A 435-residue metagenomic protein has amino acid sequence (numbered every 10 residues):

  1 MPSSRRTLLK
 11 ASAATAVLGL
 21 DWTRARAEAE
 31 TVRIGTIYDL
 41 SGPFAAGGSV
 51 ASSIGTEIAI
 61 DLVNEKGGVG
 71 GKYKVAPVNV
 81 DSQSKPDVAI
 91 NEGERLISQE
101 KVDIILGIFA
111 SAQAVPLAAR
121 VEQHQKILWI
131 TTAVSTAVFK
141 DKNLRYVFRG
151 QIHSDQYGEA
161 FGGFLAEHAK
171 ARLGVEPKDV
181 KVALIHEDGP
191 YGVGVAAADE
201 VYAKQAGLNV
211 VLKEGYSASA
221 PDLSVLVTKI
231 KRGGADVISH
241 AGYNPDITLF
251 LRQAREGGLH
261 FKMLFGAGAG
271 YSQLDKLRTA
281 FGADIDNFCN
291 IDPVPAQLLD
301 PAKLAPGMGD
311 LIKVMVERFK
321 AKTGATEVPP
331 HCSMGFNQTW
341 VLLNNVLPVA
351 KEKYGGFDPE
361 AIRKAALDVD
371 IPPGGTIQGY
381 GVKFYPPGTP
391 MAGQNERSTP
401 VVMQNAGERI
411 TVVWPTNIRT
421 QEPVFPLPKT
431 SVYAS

Functional and structural regions predicted by a protein language model:
T7-R26: N-terminal export signals
L20-D39: C-terminal segment of N-terminal export signals and the immediately downstream linker at the start of the mature
G35-E57, V80-P86, F109-A110, I185-G194 (+2 more regions): Extracytoplasmic "Venus flytrap"
G47-S52, G67-D141, G150, Y216-S224 (+2 more regions): Beta-alpha junction/loop-to-helix N-cap segments that form part of ligand/metal-binding clefts
G47-V69, A197-A203: Short, polar/charged alpha-helical segment
I54, V102-V211, K262-A296: Extracytoplasmic ligand/sensor domains, especially the bilobed periplasmic-binding protein
G257-F336, V413-T420, P428-A434: Extracellular/periplasmic periplasmic-binding protein-like sensory domains
F319-P329, S333, L343-V412: Segments of small-molecule ligand-sensing domains
